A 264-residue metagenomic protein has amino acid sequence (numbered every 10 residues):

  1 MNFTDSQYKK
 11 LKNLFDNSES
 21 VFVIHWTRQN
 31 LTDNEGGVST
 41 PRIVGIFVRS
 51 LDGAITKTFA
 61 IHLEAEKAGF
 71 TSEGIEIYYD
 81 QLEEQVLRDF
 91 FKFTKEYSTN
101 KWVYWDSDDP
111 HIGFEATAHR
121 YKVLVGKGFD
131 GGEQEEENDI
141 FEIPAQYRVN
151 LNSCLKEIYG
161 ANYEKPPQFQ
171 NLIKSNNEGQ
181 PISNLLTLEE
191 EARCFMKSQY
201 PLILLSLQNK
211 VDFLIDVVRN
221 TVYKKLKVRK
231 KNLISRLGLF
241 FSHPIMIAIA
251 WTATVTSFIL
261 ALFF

Functional and structural regions predicted by a protein language model:
N2-E115: Conserved non-catalytic scaffold segment of RNase H-like nuclease domains
Q7, L11, A68, E83 (+7 more regions): Generic structural signal of hydrophobic/aromatic residues within well-ordered alpha-helices of folded domains
S50, L186-L188, K231, H243: Alpha-helix initiation/capping motif
T56-G69, N100-Y200, L204, V211 (+2 more regions): Metal-dependent phosphoesterase core characteristic of DEDDh/y 3'-5' exonuclease domains
P201-H243: Mixed-charge, glycine-rich, non-catalytic linkers/tails in nucleic-acid processing enzymes
K231-F264: C-terminal single-pass membrane-anchor helix
